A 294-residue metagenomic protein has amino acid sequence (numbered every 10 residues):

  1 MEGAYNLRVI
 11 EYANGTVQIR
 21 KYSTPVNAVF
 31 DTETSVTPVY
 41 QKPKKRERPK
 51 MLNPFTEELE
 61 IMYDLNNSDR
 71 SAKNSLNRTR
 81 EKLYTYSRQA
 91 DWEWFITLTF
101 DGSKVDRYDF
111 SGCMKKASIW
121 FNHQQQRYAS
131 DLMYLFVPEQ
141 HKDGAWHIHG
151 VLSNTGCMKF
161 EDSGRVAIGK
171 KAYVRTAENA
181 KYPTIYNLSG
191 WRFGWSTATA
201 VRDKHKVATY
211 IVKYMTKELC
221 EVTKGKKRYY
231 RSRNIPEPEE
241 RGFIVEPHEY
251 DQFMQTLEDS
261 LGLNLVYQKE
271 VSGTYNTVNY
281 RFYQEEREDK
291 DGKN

Functional and structural regions predicted by a protein language model:
M1-G144, T155-N294: Right-hand nucleic-acid polymerase module
H147: Calcium-binding loop positions in Ca2+-binding modules
